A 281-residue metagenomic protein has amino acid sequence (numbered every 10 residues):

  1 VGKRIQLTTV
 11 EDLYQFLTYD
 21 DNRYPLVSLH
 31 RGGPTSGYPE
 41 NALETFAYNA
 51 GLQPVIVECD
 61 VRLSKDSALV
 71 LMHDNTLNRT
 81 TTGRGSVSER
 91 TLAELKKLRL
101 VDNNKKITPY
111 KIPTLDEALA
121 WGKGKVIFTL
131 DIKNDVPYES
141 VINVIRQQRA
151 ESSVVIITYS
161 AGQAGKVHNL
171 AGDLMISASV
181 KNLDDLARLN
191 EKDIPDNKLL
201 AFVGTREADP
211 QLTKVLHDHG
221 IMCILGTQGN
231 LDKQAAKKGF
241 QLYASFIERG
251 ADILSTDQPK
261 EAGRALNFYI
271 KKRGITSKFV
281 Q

Functional and structural regions predicted by a protein language model:
V1-Q281: Phosphate-group recognition and catalysis centered on beta-loop-alpha active-site segments
